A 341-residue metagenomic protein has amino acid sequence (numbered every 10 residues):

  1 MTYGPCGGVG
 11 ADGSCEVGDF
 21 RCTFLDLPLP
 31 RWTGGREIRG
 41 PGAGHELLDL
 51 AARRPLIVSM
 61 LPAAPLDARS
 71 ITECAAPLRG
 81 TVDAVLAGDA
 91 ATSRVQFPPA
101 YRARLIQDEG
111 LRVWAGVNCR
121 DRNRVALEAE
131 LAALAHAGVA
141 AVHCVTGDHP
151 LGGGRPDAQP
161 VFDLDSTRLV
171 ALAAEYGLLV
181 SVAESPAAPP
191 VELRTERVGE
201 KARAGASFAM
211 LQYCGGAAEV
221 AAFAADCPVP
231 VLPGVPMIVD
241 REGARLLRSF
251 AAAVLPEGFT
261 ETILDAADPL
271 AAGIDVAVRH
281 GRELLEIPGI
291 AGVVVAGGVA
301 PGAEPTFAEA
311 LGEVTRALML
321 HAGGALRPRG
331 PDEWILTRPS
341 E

Functional and structural regions predicted by a protein language model:
M1-I38: Cysteine-cluster motifs in flexible loop/terminal segments that predominantly coordinate metals
G4, H45-L50, A63-P65, G147 (+4 more regions): Active-site pocket-lining/capping segments in soluble small-molecule metabolic enzymes
G40-A84: Conserved N-terminal beta1-alpha1 strand-loop-helix module at the mouth
L48-A51, E73-G80, A100-G110, L131-V139 (+4 more regions): Acidic (Asp/Glu)-rich catalytic clusters
M60, A84-V95, G116-C119, V142-V145 (+3 more regions): Catalytic beta/alpha-barrel core
P65-L78, R124-A133, V191-E200, I274-E283: Short, acidic/polar
A68-R69, S93-I106, R122-E130, D148-L172 (+3 more regions): Active-site-adjacent beta->alpha loops and helix N-cap segments on the catalytic face of soluble alpha/beta enzymes
V85, L134, K201, G205 (+2 more regions): Conserved, mostly hydrophobic/aromatic
